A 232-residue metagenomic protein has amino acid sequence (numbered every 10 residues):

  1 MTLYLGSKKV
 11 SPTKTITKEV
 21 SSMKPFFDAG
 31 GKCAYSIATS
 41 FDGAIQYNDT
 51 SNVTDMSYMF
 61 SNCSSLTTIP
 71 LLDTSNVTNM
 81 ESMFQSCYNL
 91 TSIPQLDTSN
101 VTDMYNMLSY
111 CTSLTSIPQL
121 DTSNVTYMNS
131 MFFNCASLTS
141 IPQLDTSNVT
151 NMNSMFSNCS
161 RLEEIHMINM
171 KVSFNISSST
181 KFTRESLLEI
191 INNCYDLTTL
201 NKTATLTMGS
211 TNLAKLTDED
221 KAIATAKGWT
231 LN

Functional and structural regions predicted by a protein language model:
M1-N232: Negatively charged
